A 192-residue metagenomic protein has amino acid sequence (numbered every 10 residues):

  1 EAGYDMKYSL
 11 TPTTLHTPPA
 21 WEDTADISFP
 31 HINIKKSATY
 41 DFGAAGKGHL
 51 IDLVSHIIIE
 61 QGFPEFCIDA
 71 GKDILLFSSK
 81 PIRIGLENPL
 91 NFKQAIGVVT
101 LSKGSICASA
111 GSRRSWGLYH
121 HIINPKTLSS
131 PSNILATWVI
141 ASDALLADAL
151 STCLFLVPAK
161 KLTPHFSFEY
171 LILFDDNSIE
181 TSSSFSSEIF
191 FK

Functional and structural regions predicted by a protein language model:
E1-K192: Mature catalytic core of soluble alpha/beta enzymes
